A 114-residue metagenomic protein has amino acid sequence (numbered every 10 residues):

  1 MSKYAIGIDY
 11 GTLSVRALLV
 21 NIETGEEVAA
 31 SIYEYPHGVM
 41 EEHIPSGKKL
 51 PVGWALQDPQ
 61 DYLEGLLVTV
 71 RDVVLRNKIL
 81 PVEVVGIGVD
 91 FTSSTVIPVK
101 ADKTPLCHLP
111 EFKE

Functional and structural regions predicted by a protein language model:
M1-E114: N-terminal glycine/serine-rich phosphate-binding loop of ATP-dependent small-molecule kinases, especially carbohydrate
